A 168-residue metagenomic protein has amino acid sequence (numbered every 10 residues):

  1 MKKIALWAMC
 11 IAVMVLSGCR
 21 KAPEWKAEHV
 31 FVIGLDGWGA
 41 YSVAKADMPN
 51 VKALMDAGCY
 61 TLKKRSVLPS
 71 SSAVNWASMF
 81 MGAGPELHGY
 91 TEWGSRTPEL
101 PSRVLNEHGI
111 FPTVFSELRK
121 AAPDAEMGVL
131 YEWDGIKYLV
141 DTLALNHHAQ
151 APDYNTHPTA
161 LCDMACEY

Functional and structural regions predicted by a protein language model:
M1-I4: Positively charged n-region of N-terminal signal peptides that target proteins for export
L6-C10: Sec-dependent N-terminal signal peptides
V15-G18: C-terminal motif of bacterial Sec signal peptides marking the signal peptidase cleavage site
E24-A27, G39-K120: Active-site nucleophile/metal-coordination loop of metallo-enzymes that catalyze phosphate/sulfate and related
S70-A83, R119, G128-H147: Extracytoplasmic ligand-binding site segments that recognize negatively charged/polar headgroups
H88, E107-H108, P123, L130 (+1 more regions): Catalytic-adjacent loop/helix segments of enzymes that bind and process anionic phosphate/sulfate esters
